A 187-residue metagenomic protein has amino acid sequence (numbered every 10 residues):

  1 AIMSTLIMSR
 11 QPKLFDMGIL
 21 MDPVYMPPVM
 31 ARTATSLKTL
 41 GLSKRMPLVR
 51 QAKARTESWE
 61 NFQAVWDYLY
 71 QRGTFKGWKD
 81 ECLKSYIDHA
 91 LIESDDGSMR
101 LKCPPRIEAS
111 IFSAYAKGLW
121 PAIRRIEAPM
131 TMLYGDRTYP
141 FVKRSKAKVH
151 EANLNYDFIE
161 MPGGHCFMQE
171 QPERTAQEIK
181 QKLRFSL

Functional and structural regions predicted by a protein language model:
A1-T33: Conserved hydrolase catalytic core segment
V29-A34, R144-K146, Q171-P172: Short aromatic-enriched loop/helix-cap "lid" or pocket-rim segments at secondary-structure transitions that line
M30-D95: Helix-rich cap/lid subdomain of alpha/beta-hydrolase
E81-K84, L91-E151: Conserved serine/cysteine hydrolase catalytic core
E151-C166: Catalytic histidine neighborhood in serine/cysteine hydrolases with alpha/beta-hydrolase-type architecture
G163-A176: Catalytic histidine-centered segment of alpha/beta-hydrolase-like enzymes
E178-S186: C-terminal alpha-helix
